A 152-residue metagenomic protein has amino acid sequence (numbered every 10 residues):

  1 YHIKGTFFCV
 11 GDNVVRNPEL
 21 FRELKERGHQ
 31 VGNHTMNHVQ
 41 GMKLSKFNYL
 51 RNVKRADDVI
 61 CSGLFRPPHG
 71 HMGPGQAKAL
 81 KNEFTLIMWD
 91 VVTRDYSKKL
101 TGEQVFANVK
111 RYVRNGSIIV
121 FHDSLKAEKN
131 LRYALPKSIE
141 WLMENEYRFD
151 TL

Functional and structural regions predicted by a protein language model:
Y1-G5, N13-V15, K129-L152: C-terminal domain-boundary segment and adjacent tail
Y1-M42, N48-Y49, K54-R55, C61-G63 (+1 more regions): Active-site beta->alpha N-cap acidic-glycine motif
F8-N17, V39-F47, R66-G73, R94-L100 (+1 more regions): Acidic-and-aromatic substrate-binding clefts and catalytic sites of carbohydrate-active enzymes
E19-E26, R51, R55-D58, G75-A79 (+2 more regions): Alpha-helical scaffolding segments of alpha/beta enzyme cores, especially the outer helices of TIM-barrel or partial
H71, Q76-Y112, E146-L152: His/Asp/Glu-enriched short active-site or ligand-binding loop at hydrolase and phosphoryl-transfer sites
